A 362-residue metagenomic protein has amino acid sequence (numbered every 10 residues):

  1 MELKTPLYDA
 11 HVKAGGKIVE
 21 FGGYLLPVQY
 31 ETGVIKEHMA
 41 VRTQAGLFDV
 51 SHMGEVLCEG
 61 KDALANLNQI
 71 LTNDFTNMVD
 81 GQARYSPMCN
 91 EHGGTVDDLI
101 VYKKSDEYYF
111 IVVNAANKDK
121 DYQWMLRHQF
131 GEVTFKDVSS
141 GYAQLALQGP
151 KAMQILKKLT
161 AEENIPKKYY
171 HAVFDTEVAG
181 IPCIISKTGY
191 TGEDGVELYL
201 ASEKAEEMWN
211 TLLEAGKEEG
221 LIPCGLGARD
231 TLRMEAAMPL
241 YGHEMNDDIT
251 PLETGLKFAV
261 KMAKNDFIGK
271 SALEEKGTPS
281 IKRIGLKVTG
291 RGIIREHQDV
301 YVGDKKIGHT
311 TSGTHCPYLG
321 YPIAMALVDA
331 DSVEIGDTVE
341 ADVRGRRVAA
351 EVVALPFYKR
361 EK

Functional and structural regions predicted by a protein language model:
M1-G16, E20-G22, L26-Y30, S105-K362: Conserved, structured C-terminal
M1-S86, G94, G227: Acidic, proline/glycine-enriched N-terminal capping motif
E37-V41, H92-T95, L99, A179-S186: Membrane-targeting and insertion segments and their boundary/processing signals
D49, D98, E197: Acidic active-site catalytic centers that drive phospho-/nucleotidyl reactions and related ester hydrolyses
K61-T95, M153-I181: Internal amphipathic helical hairpin motif
D74-H128: Well-ordered mid-protein domain cores that form the structural environment of catalytic cofactors
